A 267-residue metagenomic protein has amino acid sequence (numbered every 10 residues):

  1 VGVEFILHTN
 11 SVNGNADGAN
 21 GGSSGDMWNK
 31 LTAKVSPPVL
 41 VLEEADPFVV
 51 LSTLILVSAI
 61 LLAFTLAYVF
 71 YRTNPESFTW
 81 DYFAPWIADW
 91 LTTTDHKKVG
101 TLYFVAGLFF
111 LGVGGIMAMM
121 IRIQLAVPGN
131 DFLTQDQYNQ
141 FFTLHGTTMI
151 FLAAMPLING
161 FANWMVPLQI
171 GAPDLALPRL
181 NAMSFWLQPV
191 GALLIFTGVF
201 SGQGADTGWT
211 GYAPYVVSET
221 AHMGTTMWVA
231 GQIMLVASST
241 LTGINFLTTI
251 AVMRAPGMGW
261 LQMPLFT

Functional and structural regions predicted by a protein language model:
V1-T267: ...captures the hydrophobic TM-helix bundle architecture rather than a specific catalytic motif, and can also fire on
